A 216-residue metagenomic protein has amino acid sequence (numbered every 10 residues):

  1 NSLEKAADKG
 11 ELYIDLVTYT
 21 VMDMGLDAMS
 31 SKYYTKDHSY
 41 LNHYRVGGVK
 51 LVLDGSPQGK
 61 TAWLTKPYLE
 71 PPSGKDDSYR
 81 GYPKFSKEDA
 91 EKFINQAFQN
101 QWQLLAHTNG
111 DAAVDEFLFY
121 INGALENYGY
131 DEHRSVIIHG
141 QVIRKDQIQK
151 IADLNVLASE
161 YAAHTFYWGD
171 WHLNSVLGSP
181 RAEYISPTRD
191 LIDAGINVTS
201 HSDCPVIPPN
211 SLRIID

Functional and structural regions predicted by a protein language model:
S2-D111, K150-L157, A163, S202 (+1 more regions): Metal-coordinating catalytic core of metallo-dependent amide/deamination hydrolases
T18, V136-I138: Short, hydrophobic beta-strand segments that form beta-sheet elements in well-ordered domains
D23-A28, I138-K145: Active-site glycine- and acidic-residue-rich loops that bind and position anionic ligands or nucleotide-like cofactors
L51, V142, I196: Residue-level marker of positions within ordered structural domains that often coincide with functionally constrained
R80, I138, P205: Short, flexible active-site loop motifs that bind/organize anionic cofactors or intermediates
F85-A90, H139, I143, E183: Secondary-structure capping and boundary motifs in well-ordered enzyme cores
N95-L105, A112-S135, K145-D153, L157-D216: His/Asp/Glu-enriched, well-ordered alpha-helical/loop segment that forms or immediately abuts the divalent-metal
